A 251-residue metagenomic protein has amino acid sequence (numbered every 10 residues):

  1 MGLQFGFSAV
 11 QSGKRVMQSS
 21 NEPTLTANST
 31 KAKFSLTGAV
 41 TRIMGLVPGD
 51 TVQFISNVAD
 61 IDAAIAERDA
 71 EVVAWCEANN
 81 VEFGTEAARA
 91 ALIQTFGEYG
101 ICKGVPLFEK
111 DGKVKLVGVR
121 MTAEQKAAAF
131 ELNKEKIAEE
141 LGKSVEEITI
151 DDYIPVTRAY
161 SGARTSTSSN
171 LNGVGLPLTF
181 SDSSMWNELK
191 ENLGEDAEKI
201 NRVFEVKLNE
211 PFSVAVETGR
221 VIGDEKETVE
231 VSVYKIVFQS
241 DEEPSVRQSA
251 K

Functional and structural regions predicted by a protein language model:
M1-T30, I43-E67, A90-V174, D182 (+3 more regions): Long, compositionally biased stretches
V72-N79: Disulfide-bonded cysteine-rich modules in secreted/extracellular proteins, activating on the conserved Cys frameworks
V81-T85: Charged, low-complexity interaction regions
P177: Active-site scaffold segments
G219-K226: Short proline/glycine-enriched turn/loop segments at secondary-structure junctions
